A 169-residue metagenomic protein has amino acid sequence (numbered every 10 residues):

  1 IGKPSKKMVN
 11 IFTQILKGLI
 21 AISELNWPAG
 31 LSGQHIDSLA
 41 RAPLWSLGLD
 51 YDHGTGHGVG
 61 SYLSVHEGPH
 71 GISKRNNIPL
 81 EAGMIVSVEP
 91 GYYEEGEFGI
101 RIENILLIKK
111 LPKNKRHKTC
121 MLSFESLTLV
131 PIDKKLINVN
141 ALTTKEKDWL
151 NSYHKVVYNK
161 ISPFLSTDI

Functional and structural regions predicted by a protein language model:
I1-I169: Active-site neighborhoods and metal-handling regions in enzymes and metal-associated proteins
